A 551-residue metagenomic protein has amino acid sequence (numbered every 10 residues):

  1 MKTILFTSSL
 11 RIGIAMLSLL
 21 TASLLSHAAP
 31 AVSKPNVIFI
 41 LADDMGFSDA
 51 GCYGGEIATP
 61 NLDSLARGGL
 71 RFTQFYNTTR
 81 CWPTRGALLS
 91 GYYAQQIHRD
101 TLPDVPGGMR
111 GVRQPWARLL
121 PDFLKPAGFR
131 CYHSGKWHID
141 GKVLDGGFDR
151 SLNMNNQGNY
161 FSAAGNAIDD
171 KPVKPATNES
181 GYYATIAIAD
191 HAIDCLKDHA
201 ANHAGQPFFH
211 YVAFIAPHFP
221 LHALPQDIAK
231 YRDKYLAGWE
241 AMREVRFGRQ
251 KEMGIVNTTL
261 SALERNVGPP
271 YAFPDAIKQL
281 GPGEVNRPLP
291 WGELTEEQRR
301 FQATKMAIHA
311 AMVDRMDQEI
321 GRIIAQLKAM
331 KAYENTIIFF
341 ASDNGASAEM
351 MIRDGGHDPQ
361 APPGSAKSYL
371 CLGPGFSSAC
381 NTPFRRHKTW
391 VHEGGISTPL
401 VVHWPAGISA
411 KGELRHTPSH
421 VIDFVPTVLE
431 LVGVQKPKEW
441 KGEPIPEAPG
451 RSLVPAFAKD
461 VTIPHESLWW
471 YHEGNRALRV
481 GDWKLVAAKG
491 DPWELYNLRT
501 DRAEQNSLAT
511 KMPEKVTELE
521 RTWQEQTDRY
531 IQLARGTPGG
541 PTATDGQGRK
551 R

Functional and structural regions predicted by a protein language model:
M1-S8: N-terminal secretory signal peptides that target proteins for export/translocation
S9-S23: Bacterial N-terminal signal peptides
L24-K489, W493, T500-R521, E525-R551: Formylglycine-dependent sulfatase
